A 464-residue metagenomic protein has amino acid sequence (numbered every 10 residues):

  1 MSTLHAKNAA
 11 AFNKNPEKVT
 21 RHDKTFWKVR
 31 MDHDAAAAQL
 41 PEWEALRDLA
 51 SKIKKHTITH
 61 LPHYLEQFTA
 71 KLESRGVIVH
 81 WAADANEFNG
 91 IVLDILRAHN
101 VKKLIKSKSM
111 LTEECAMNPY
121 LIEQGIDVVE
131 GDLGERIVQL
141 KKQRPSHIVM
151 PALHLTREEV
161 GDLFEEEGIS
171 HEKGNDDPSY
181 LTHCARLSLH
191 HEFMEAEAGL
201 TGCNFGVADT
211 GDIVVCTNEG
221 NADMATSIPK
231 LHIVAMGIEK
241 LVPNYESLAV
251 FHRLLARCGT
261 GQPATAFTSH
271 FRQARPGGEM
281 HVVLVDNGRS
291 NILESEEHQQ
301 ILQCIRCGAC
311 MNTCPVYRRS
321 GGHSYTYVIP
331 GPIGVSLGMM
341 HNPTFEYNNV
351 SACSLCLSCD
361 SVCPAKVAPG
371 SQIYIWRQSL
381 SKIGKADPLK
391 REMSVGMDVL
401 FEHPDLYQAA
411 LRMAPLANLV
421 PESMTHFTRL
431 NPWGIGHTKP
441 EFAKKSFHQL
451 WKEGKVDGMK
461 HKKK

Functional and structural regions predicted by a protein language model:
M1, H5-V29, Q39, M393-K464: Intrinsic disorder at enzyme termini
M1-E297: The feature marks the mature, well-folded catalytic cores of soluble enzymes
D84, C310, A368-P369: Helix N-cap / loop-to-helix initiation motif
E87, T265-P276, R306, S320-G321 (+3 more regions): A glycine-rich phosphate-binding loop feature that marks nucleotide/adenosyl-phosphate handling sites
G134, P263-F267, P388-E392, M424-L430: Short coil/turn segments at secondary-structure boundaries
R275-I301, Y317-E422: Ferredoxin-type iron-sulfur electron-transfer modules in oxidoreductases and energy-metabolism complexes
L302-A309: Conserved, hydrophobic alpha-helical core segments of structured domains
